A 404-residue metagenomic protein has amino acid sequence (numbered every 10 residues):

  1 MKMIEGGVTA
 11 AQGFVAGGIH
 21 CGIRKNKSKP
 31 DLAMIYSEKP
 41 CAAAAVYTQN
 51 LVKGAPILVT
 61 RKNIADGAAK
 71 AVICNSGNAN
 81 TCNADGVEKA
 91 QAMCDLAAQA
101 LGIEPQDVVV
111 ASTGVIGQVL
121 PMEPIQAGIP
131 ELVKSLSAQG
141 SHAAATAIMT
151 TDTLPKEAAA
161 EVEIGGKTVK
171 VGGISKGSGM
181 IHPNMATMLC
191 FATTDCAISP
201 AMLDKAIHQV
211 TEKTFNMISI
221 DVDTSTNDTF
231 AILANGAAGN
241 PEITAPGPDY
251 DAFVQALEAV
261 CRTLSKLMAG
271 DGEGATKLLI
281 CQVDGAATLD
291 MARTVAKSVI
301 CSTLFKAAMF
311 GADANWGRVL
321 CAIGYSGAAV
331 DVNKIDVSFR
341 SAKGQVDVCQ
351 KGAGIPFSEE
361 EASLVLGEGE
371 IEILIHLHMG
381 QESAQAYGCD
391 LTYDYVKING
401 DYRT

Functional and structural regions predicted by a protein language model:
M1-E88, A92, A98-T404: A structural signal for small-residue-enriched, beta-sheet-centric alpha/beta enzyme cores and oligomeric scaffold folds
